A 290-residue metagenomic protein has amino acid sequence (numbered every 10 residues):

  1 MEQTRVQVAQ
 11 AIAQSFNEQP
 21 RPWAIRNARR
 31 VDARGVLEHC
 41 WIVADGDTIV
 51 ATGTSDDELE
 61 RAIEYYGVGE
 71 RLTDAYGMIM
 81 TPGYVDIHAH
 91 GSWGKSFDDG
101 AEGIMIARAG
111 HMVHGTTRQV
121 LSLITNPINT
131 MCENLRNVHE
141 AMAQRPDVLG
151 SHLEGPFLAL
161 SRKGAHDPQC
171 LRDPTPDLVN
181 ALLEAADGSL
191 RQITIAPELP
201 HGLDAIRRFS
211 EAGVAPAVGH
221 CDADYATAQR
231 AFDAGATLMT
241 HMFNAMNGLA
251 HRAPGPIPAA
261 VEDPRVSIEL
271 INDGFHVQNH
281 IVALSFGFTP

Functional and structural regions predicted by a protein language model:
E2-A24, R30-T81: Histidine-rich, glycine-flanked metal-binding segment
A28, I42, D47, G77 (+5 more regions): Divalent metal-coordination and catalytic microenvironments
M78-A101: Di-metal (Zn2+ and/or Mg2+/Mn2+) metal-binding site signature of metallo-dependent hydrolases with the MBL/beta-CASP
H90, G94, M105-N134, D147-L160 (+7 more regions): Divalent metal-dependent hydrolysis catalytic cores, especially in the metallo-beta-lactamase
A101-G103, N134-N137, T175-D177, H251-I257: Charged helix-capping and loop-helix junction motifs
M112, H139, L183-A186, S210 (+2 more regions): Non-catalytic positions within long, well-ordered alpha-helices that form the structural scaffold/packing of enzyme
A159-E184: Conserved phosphate-binding/catalytic loop of the ribokinase/pfkB sugar-kinase fold
A205, T227-L238, F243-P290: Active-site-adjacent C-terminal substructures of enzyme catalytic domains
